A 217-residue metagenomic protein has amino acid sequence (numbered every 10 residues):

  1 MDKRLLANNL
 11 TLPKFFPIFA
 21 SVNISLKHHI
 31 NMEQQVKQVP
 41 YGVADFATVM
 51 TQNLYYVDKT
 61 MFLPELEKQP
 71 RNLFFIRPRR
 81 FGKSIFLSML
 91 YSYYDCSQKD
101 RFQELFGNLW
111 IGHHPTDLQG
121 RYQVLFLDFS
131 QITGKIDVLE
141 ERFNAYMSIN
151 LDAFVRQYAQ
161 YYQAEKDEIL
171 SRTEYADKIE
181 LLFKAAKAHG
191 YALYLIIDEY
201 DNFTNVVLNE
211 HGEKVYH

Functional and structural regions predicted by a protein language model:
K3-L5: N-terminal, intrinsically disordered charge-dense segments
F15, A20-H217: Phosphate-binding site recognition
